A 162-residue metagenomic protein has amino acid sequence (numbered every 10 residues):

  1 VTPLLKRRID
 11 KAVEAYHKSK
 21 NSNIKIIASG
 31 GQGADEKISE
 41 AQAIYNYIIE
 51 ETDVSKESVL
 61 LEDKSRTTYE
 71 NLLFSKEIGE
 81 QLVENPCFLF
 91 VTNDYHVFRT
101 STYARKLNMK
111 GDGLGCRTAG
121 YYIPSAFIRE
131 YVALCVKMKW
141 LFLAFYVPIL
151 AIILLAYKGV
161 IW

Functional and structural regions predicted by a protein language model:
V1-R129: A structural signal for short, hydrophobic/glycine-enriched beta-strand patches
L134-W162: C-terminal single-pass membrane-anchor helix
